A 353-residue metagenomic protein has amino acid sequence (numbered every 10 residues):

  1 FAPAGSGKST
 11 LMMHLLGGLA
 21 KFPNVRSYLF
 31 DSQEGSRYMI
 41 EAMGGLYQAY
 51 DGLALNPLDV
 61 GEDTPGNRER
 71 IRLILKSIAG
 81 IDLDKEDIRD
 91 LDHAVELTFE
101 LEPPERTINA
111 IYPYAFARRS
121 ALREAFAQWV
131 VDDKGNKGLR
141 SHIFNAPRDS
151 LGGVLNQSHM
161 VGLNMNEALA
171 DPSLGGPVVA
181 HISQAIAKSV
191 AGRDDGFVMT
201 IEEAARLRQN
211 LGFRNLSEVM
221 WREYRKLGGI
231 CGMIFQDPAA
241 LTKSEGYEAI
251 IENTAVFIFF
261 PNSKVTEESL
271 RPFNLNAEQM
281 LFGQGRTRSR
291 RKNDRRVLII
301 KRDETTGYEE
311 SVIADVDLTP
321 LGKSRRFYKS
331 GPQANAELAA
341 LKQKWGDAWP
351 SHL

Functional and structural regions predicted by a protein language model:
F1-S36, M43-A49, L53, N166-F282 (+1 more regions): Conserved P-loop NTPase motor cores
M13-L15, K21-P104: Switch/coupling segment of Walker-type NTPase motor domains
Y50-P57, R68-I74, P103-N109, N156-L163 (+2 more regions): Short acidic (Asp/Glu) and glycine-rich catalytic loops that position anionic groups and cofactors
G66-I74, E86, D90, A110 (+8 more regions): Exposed alpha-helical structural elements
R70, E252-N253, K292-N293: Short, solvent-exposed loop/turn segments at the edges of secondary structure
R70-I71, T266-R288, L298-E310: Electropositive, surface-exposed helix/loop patches at the edges of structured domains that serve as adaptable
L91, L163, Y224: Conserved RecA-like P-loop NTPase ATPase core
L97-N166, S173-G192, T287-L353: Conserved P-loop NTPase motor module
